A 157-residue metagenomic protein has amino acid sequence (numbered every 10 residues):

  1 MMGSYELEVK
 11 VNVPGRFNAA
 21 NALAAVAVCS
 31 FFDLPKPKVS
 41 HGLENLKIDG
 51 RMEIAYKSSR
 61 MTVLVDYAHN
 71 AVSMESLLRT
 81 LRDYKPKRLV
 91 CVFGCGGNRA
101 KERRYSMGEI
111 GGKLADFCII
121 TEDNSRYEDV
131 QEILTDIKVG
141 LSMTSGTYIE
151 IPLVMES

Functional and structural regions predicted by a protein language model:
G3-F117, V139: Nucleotide phosphate-binding/pyrophosphate-handling subdomain across enzymes that bind or process nucleotide phosphates
G108-S157: C-terminal helical cap/extension that packs against the catalytic core of soluble nucleotide-cofactor enzymes
